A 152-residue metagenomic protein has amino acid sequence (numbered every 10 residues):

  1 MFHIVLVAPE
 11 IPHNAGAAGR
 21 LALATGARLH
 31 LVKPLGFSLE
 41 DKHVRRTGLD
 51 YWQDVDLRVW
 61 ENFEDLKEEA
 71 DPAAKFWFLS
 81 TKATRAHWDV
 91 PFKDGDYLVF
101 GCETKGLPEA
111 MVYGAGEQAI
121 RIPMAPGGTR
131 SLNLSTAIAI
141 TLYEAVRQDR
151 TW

Functional and structural regions predicted by a protein language model:
M1-W152: Post-transcriptional modification and biogenesis factors for structured RNAs of the translation apparatus
